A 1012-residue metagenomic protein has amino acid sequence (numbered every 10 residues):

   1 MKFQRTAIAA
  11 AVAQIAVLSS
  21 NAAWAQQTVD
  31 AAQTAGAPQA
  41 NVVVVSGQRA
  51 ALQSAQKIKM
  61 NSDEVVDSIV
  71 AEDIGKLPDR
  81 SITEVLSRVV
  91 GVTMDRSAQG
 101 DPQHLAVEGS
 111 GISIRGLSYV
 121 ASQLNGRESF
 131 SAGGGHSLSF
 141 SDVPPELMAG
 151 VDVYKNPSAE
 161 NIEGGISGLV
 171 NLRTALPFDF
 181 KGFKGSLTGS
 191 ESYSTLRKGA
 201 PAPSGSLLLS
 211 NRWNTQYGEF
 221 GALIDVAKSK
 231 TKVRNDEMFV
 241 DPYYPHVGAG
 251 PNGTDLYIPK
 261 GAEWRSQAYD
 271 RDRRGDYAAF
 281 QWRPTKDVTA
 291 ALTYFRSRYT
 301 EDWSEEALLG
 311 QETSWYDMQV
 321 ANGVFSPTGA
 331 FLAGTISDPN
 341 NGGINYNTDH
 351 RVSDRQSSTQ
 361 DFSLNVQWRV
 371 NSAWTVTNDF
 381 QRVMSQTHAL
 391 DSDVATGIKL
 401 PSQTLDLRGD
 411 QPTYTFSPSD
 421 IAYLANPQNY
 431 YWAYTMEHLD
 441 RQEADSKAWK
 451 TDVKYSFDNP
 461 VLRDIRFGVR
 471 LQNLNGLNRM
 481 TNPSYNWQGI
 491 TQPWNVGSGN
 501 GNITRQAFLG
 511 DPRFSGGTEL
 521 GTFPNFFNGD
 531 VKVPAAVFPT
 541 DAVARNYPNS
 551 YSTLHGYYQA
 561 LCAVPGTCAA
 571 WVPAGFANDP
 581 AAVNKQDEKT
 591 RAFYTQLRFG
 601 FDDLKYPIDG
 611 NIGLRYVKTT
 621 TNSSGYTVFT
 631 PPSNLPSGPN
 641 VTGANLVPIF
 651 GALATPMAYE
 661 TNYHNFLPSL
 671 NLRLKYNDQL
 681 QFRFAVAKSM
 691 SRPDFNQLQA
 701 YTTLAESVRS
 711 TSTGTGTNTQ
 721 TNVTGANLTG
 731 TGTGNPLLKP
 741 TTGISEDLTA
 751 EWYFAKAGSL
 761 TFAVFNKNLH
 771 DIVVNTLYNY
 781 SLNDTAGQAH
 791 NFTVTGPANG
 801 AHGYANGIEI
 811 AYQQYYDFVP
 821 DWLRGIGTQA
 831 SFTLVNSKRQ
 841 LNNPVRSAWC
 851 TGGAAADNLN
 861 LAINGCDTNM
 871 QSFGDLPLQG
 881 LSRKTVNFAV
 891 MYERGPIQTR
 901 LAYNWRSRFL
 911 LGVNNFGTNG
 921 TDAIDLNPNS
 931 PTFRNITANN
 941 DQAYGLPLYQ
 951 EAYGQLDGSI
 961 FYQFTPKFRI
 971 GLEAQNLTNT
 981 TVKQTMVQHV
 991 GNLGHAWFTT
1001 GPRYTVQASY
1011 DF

Functional and structural regions predicted by a protein language model:
V44-R80: N-terminal periplasmic "start-of-domain" segments of outer-membrane beta-barrel proteins
T83-E128: Extracytoplasmic beta-strand/coil segments of soluble accessory domains associated with Gram-negative outer-membrane
G111-I112, R127-K155, L207: Short acidic/polar hinge/loop motifs at secondary-structure boundaries that mediate gating or recognition
N161, P177-F183, N214-F220, D287 (+8 more regions): Short loop/turn motifs that connect adjacent beta-strands in outer-membrane beta-barrel proteins
K198-G334, D354-N365, V370, L670: Transmembrane beta-barrel wall of Gram-negative outer-membrane proteins
S353-T359, Q586, M690-T761, K767-L769 (+4 more regions): Outer-membrane beta-barrel signature, preferentially recognizing the C-terminal barrel domain of Gram-negative
S484, G489, N904-D925, I936 (+2 more regions): C-terminal beta-signal and adjacent terminal beta-strands/loops of Gram-negative outer-membrane beta-barrel proteins
N766-N768, V773-Y778, T785-N915, T978: Gram-negative outer-membrane beta-barrel transporters
